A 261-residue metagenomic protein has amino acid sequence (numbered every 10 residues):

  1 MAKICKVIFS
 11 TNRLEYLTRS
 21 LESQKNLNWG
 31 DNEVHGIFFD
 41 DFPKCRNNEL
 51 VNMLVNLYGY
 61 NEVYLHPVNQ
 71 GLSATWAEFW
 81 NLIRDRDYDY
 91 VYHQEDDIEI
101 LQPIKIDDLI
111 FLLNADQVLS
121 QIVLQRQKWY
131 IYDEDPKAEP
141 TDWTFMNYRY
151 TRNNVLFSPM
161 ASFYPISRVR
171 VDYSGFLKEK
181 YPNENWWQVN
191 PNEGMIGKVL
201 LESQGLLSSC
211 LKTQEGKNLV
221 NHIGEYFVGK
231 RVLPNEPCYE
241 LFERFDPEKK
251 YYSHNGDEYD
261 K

Functional and structural regions predicted by a protein language model:
M1-E22: N-proximal low-complexity "stem/linker" segments adjacent to membrane-targeting elements
R19, A161-S167, V171-K261: C-terminal catalytic/acceptor-binding lobe
E22-E33: Short, acidic, metal-binding catalytic loop of nucleotide-sugar glycosyltransferases
F38-L50: A conserved acidic beta->alpha catalytic loop
P67-I83: Glycine-rich, basic loop-to-helix element that forms the pyrophosphate-binding segment of sugar-nucleotide handling
D89-E99: Short beta-strand-to-loop acidic/aromatic patch adjacent to the donor-nucleotide binding site
P103-L124: Conserved donor-nucleotide/metal-binding helix-loop-beta segment in metal-dependent transferases, i.e., the alpha-helix
S120-P136: Short beta-strand-to-loop element that shapes/binds the nucleotide-sugar donor at the catalytic cleft/hinge
